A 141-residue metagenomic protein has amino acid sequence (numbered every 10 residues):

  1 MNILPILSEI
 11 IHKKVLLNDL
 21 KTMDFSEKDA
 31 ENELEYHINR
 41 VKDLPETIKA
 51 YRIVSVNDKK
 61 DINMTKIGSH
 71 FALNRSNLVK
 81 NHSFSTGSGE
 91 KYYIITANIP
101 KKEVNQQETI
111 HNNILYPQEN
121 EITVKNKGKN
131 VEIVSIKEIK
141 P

Functional and structural regions predicted by a protein language model:
M1-L73, N77-V79, S83-T86: ADP-ribose/NAD+-binding catalytic cleft of ART/PARP-like enzymes
Y51-M64, G68, T86-P141: Active-site and NAD+-binding cores of ADP-ribose-processing enzymes
